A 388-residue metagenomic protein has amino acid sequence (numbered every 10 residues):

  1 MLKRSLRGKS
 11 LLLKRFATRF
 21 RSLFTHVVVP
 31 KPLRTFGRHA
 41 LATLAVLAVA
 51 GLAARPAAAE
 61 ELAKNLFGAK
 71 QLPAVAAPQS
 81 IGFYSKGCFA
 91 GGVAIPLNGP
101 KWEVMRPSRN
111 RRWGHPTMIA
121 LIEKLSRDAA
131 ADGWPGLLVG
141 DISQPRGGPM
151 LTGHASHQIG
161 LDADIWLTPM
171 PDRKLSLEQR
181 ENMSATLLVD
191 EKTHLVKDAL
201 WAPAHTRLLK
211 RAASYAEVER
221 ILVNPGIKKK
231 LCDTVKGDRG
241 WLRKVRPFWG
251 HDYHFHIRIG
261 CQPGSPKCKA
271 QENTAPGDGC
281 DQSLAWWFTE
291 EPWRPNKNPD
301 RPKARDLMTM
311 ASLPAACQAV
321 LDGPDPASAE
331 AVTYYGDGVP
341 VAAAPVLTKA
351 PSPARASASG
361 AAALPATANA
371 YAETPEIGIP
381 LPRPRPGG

Functional and structural regions predicted by a protein language model:
A42-G51: Bacterial N-terminal signal peptides
A53-A59: Sec/Tat signal peptide C-region and signal peptidase I cleavage site
E60-L62, L175, Q179-P380, P384-G388: Catalytic cores and adjacent binding grooves of peptidoglycan-active enzymes
L62-V75, L121-T152, L222-K244: Extended, low-complexity, intrinsically disordered C-terminal regulatory tails of eukaryotic serine/threonine kinases
V75-G140, W201-R211, Y215-V218: Active-site acidic/histidine clusters and adjacent loop/turn architecture that either coordinate catalytic ions
A130-D132, S156-L161, A213-S214, F248-H251: Extracellular/periplasmic catalytic domains that process cell-envelope and extracellular macromolecules
A131, Q144-D198, I257: Acidic/His-rich structured neighborhood in mature extracellular/periplasmic domains
